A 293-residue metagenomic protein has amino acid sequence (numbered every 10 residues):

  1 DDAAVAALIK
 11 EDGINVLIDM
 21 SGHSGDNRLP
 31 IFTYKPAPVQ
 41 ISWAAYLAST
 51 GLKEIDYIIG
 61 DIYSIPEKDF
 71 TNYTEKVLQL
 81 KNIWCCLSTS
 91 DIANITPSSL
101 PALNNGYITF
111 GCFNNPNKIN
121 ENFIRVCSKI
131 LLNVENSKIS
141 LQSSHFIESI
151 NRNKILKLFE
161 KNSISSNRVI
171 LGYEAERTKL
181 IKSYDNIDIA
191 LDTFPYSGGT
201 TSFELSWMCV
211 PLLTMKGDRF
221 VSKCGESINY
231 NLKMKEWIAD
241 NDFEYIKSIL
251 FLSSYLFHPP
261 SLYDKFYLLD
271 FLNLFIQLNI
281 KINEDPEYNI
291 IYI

Functional and structural regions predicted by a protein language model:
D1-G51, I58: Active-site and donor-binding regions of nucleotide-sugar-utilizing enzymes
I18-G22, C112, K138-S144, Y173 (+1 more regions): Short beta-strand segments
K35-S98: Active-site-proximal region of nucleotide-activated glycan assembly enzymes, centered on histidine/acidic-rich loops
N104-N120: Conserved donor-binding/catalytic core segment of Leloir-type glycosyltransferases
N114-P116, K129-L132, Q142-K161, E244-I293: C-terminal amphipathic helix plus adjacent low-complexity, charged tail appended to glycosyltransferase catalytic
E121-N136: Short hydrophobic signal-anchor/transmembrane segments that target glycosyltransferases and glycosylation machinery
S166-E176, F194-P195: Active-site donor-binding acidic/aromatic loop of nucleotide-activated sugar and phosphosugar transferases involved
K182-D185, I189, T193-L262: Catalytic binding pocket for nucleotide-activated donors in carbohydrate/polymer assembly enzymes
